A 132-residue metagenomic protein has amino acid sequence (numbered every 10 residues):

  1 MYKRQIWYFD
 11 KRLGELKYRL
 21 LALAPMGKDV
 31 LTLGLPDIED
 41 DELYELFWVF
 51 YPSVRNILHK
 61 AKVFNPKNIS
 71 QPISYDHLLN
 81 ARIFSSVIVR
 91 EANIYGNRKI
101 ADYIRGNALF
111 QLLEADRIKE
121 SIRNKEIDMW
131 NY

Functional and structural regions predicted by a protein language model:
M1-Y2: Conserved small/polar residues in nucleotide/adenosyl-binding loops
Y8, E39, Y103, N107: Sparse, context-dependent recognition of short Cys/His-centered cofactor- or disulfide-binding micro-motifs
F9-K17, S53-V54: A short, structured loop/turn motif at beta-sheet edges
K11, G27-L31, E126: Sec/Tat-exported extracytoplasmic proteins
R19-L31, P36-R98: Compact beta-sheet-dominated globular domain cores
Q71-Y132: A cross-kingdom marker for long, charged
